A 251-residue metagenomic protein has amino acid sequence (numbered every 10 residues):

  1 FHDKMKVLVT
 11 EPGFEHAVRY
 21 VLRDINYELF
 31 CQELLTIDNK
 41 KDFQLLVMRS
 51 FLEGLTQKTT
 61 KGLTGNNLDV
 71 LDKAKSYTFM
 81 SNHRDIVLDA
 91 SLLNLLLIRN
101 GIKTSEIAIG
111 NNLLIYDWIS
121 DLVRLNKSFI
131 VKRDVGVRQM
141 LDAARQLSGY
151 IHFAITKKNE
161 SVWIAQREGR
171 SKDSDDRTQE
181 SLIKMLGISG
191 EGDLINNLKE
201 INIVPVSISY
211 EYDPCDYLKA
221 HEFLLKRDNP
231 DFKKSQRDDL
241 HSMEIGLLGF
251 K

Functional and structural regions predicted by a protein language model:
F1-Y77, H83-N94, I98, T104 (+3 more regions): Membrane-anchoring hydrophobic helices of lipid-metabolizing enzymes
S76-Y77, R133, E168: Glycine- and acidic
S81, A108-N111, K132-R133, I151 (+1 more regions): Short beta-strand->loop
L88-A90, D117-W118, D173-S174, P214: Short helix/loop capping segments that flank catalytic or ligand/cofactor-binding pockets
S105-I109, I201-V204: A short, conserved acidic/glycine-rich loop-to-beta-strand motif that forms the donor nucleotide-sugar/metal
E106-V137, L141: Conserved nucleotide-cofactor-binding alpha/beta core module
M140-K251: Non-catalytic C-terminal accessory region of glycerolipid acyltransferases and related lyso-lipid remodeling enzymes
